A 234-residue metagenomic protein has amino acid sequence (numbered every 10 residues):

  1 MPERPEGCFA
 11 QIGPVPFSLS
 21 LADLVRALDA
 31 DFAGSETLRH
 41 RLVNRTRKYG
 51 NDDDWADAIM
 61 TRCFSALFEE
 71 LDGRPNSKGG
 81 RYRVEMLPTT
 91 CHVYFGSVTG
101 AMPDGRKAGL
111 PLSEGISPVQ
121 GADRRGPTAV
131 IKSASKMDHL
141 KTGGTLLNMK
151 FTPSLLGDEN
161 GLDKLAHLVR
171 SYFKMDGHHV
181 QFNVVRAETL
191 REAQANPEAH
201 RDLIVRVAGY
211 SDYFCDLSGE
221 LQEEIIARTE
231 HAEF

Functional and structural regions predicted by a protein language model:
M1-F234: Acidic, glycine-enriched catalytic cores built around paired aspartates
